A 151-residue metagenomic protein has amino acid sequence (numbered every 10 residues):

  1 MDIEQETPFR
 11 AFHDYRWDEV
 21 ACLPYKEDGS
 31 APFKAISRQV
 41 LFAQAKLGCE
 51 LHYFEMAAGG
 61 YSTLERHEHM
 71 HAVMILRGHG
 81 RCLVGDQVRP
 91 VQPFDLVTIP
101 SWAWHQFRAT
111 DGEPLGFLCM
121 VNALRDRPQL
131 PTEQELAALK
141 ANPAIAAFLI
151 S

Functional and structural regions predicted by a protein language model:
M1-G48, Q134-S151: A short, N-terminal "cap"/entry segment at the start of jelly-roll beta-barrel domains of the cupin/DSBH fold
A35-S37, L51-H67, S101: Conserved short histidine dyad/triad with adjacent acidic residue
Y53, T98, E113-L130: A short hydrophobic beta-strand segment most commonly corresponding to one strand of the jelly-roll/cupin
Y53-A57, R66-C82, M120-A123: Short, conserved beta-strand element in jelly-roll/cupin
S62-L64, C82-L83, I99, H105-G112 (+1 more regions): Short beta-strand His + acidic residue motifs that chelate non-heme Fe in jelly-roll/DSBH and cupin folds
D86-W102: Short acidic-glycine-tyrosine-enriched beta hairpin
